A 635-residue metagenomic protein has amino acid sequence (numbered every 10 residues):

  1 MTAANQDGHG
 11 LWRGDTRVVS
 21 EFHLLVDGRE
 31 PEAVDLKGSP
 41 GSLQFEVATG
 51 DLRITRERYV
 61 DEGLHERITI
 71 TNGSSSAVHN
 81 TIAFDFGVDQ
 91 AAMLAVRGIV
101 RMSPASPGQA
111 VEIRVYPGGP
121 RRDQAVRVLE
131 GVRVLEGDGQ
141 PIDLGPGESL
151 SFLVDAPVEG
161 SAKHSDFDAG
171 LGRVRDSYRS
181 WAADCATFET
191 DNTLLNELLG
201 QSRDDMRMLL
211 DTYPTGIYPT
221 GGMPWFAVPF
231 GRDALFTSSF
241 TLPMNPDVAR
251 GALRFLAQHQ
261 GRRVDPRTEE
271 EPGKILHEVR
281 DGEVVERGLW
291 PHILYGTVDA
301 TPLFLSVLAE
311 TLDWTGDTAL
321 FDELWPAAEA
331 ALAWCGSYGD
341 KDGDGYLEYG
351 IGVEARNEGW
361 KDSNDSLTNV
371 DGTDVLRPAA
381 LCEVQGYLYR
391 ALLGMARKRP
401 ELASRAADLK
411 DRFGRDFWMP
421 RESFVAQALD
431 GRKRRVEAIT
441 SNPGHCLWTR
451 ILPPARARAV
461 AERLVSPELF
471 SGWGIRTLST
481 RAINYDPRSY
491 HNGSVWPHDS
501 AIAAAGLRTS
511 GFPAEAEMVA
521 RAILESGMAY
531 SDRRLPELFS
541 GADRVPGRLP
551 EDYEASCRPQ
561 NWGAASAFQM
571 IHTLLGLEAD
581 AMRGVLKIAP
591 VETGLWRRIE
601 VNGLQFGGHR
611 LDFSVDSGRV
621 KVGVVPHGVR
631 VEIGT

Functional and structural regions predicted by a protein language model:
M1-T49, I54, Y59-D61, P157 (+5 more regions): Beta-strand-rich N-terminal accessory domains
Q44, P157, E189-P229, R254-Y295 (+9 more regions): Extended glycan-interaction surfaces of carbohydrate-active proteins
R53, D61-H65, N72-V228, T318-L320 (+6 more regions): Acidic/polar, glycine-enriched structural segments that form the non-catalytic walls/loops of the carbohydrate-binding
G73, H79, K398-L409, F413 (+4 more regions): Beta-rich accessory regions
G131, D166-R173, S177, L194-Q201 (+8 more regions): Extended, well-ordered alpha-helical scaffold segments
I142, A227-G352, C382-Q385, Y389 (+5 more regions): Aromatic-rich carbohydrate-recognition surfaces in CAZymes
A379, R390-L393: Conserved, charged catalytic cores of large soluble enzymes
S556-W596: Catalytic cores of secreted or luminal carbohydrate-active enzymes
